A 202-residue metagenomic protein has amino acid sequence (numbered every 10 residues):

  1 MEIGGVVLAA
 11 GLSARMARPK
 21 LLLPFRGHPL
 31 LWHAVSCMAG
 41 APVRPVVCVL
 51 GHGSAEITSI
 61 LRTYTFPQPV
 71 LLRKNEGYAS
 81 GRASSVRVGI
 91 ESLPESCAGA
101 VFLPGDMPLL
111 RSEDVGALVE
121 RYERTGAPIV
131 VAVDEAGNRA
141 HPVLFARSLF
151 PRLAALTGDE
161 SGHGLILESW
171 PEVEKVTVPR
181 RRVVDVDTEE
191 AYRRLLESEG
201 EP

Functional and structural regions predicted by a protein language model:
M1-E2, P151-P202: Conserved alpha/beta core of the MobA/IspD/sugar-nucleotide pyrophosphorylase nucleotidyltransferase superfamily
E2-G105, L109-R139, P171-V178: Nucleotide and nucleotide-moiety/phosphate-recognizing core
S13, L23, F150-P151, R193: Nucleotide phosphate-binding site architecture
V43, L149-F150: A broad detector of the eukaryotic-type serine/threonine protein kinase catalytic domain
H141-F145, V184: Short glycine- and hydrophobic/aromatic-rich loop-to-beta-strand nucleating segment in the catalytic cores
